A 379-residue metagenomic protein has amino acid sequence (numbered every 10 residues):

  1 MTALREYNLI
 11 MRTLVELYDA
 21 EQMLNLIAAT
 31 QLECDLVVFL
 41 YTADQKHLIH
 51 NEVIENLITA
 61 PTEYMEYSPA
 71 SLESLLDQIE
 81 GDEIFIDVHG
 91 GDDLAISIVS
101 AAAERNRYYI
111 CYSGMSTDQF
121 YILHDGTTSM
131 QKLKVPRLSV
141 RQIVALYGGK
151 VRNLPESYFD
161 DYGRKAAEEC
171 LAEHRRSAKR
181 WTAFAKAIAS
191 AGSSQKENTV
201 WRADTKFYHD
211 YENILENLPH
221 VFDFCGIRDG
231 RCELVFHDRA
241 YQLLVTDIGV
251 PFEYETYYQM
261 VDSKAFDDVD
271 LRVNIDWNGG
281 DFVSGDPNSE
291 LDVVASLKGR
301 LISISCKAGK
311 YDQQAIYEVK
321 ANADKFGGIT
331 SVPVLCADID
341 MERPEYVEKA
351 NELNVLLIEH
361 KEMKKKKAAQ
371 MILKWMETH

Functional and structural regions predicted by a protein language model:
A3-E52: N-terminal beta-strand-loop-alpha-helix module at the start of alpha/beta ligand-binding or catalytic domains
R12-T13, L36, E83-F85, R300-I302: Structural motif
E16-L17, T59-L72, K307-K310, K361-E362: Short beta->alpha junction loops
Y18-M23, A43-D44, G90-D93, K310-Y311 (+1 more regions): Short beta->alpha connector loops
M23, Q142-H379: Intrinsically disordered, low-complexity Ser/Thr/Pro/Gly-rich regulatory segments
L24-Q31, N51-E52, S74-L75, I98-A102 (+3 more regions): A short acidic, amphipathic alpha-helical/loop segment
C34-Y108, Y112: A broadly used, surface-exposed interaction patch
S97-V99, E104-C170: Mixed-charge intrinsically disordered linker/loop segments at interdomain junctions
